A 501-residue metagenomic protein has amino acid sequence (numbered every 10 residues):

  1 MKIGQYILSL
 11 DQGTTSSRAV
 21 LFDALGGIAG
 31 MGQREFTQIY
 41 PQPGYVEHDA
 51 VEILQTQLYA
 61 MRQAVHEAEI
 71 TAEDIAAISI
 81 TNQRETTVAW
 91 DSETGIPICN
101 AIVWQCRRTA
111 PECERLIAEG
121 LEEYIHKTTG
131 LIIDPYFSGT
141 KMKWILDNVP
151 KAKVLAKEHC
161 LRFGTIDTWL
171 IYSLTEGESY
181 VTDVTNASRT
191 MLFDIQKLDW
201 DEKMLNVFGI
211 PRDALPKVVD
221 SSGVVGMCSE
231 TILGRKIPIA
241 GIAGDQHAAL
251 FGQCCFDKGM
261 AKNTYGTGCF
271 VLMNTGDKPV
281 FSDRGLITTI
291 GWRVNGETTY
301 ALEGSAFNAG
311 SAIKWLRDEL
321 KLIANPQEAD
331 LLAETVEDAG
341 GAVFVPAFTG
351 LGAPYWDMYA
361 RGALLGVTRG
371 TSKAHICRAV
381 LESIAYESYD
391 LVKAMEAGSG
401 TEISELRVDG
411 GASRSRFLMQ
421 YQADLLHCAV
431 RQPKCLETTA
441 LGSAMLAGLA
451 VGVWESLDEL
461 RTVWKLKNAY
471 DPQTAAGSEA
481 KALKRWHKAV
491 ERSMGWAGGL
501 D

Functional and structural regions predicted by a protein language model:
M1-C99, K127, L233-P238, L426-V430 (+3 more regions): N-terminal glycine/serine-rich phosphate-binding loop of ATP-dependent small-molecule kinases, especially carbohydrate
K2-I3, L8-L10, A24, T71 (+6 more regions): Active-site core segments that coordinate phosphate-bearing ligands/cofactors across diverse enzyme families
Q83, G223, G411: Flexible loop residues that form catalytic and substrate-binding hotspots at small-molecule/glycan-binding clefts
C106: Carbohydrate-associated surface elements
V207-A214: A structural motif corresponding to the C-terminal end of an alpha-helix and its immediate exit/capping segment
K217-V224: Gly/charged, well-structured mid-domain segments that form the phosphate/adenylate-handling core of ATP-dependent
